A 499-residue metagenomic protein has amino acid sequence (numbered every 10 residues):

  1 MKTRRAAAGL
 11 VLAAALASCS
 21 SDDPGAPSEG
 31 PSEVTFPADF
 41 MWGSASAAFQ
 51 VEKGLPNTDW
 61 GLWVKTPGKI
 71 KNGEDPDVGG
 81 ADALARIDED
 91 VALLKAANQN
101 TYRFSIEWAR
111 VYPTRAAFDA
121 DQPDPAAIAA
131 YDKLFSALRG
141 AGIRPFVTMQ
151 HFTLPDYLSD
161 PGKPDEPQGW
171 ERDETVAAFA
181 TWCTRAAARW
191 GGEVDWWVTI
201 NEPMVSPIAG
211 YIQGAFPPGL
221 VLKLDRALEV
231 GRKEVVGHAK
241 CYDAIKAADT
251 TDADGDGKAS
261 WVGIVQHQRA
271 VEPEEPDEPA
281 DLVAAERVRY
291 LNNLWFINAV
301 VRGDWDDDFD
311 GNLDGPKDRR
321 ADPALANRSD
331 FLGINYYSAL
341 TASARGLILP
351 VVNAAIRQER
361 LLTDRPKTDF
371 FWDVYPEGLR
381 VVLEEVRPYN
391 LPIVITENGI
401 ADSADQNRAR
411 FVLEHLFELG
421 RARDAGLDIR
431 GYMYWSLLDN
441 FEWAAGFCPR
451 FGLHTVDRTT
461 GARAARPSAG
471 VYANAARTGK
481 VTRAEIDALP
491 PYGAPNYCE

Functional and structural regions predicted by a protein language model:
M1-A8: Bacterial N-terminal signal peptides that target proteins for export
A15-S18: C-terminal motif of bacterial Sec signal peptides marking the signal peptidase cleavage site
S20-D23: Bacterial signal peptide processing site
A26-S28: N-terminal low-complexity, Pro/Thr-rich disordered segments that flank secretion/membrane-targeting signals
G30-K71, I128-R408, V412-E499: Active-site region of glycoside hydrolase catalytic domains
F49-Y131: Active-site-adjacent substrate/metal-binding segments within catalytic domains of carbohydrate-active enzymes
